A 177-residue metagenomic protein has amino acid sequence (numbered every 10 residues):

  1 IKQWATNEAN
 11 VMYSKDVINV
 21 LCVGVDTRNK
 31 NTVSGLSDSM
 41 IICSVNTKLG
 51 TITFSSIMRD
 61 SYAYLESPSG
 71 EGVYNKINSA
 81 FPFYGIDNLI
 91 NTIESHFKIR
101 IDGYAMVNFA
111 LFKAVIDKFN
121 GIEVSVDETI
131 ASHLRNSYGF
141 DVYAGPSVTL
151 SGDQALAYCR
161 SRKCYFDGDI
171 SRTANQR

Functional and structural regions predicted by a protein language model:
I1-R177: Non-catalytic, solvent-exposed segments at the cell envelope interface
